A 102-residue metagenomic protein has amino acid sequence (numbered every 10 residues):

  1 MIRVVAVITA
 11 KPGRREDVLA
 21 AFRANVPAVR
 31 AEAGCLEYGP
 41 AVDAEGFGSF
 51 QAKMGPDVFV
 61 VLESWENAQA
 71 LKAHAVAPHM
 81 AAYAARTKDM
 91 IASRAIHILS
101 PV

Functional and structural regions predicted by a protein language model:
M1-I2, V102: Absolute protein N-terminus
I2-T9, G39-A75: Short, well-ordered beta-strand segments in beta-rich or mixed alpha/beta enzyme and ligand-binding folds
P12-G13, W65-E66, V102: Short loop segments at secondary-structure junctions
R14-P40, H79-Y83: Short amphipathic alpha-helical segments
R30, E66, A92: Short conserved AdoMet
G39-D57, A82-V102: Glycine-rich beta-strand-turn "strand-cap" elements at beta-sheet edges
